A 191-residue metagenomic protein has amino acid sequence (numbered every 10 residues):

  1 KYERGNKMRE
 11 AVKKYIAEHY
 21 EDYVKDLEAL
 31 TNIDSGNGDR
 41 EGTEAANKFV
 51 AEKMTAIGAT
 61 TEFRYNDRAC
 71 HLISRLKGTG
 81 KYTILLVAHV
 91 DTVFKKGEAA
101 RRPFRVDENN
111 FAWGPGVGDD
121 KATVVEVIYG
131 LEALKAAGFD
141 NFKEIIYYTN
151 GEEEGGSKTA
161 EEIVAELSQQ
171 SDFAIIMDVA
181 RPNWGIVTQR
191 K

Functional and structural regions predicted by a protein language model:
K1-K7: Short, Lys/Arg-enriched N-terminal segments with co-localized hydrophobic residues within the first ~10-30 amino acids
R9-V117, A136-N141: Acidic/His- and Gly-rich active-site-bordering loop/insert found across diverse amide/peptide-bond hydrolases
D120-R190: Acidic/histidine-rich catalytic neighborhood of metal-dependent amide-processing enzymes
